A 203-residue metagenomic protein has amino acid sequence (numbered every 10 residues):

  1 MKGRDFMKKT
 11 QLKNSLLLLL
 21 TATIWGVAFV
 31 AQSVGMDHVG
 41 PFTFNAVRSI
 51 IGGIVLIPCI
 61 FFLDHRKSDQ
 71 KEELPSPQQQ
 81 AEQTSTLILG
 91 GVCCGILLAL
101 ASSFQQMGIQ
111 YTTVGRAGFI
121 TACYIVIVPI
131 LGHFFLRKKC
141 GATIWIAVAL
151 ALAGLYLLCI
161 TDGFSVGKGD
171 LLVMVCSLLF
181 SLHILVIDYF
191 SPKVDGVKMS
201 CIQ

Functional and structural regions predicted by a protein language model:
K2-V47, I96, F104, F164-Y189 (+1 more regions): Glycine-/small-residue-enriched transmembrane alpha-helix faces in small-molecule transporters and effluxers
A22, S33, N45-S49, G91 (+4 more regions): Residue-level recognition of transmembrane alpha-helices in multi-pass small-molecule transporters/permeases
T23-I24, A28-F29, I60-T121, L157: Specific transmembrane alpha-helical segments of multi-pass solute transporters/efflux pumps, especially DMT/EamA
G35, F44, R48, G108 (+6 more regions): Hydrophobic/aromatic residues within transmembrane alpha-helices of multi-pass small-molecule transporters
V55-L56, I60-D64, Y124-I146: C-terminal transmembrane-helix exit sites in multi-pass transporters
L56, C140-I160, S177-F180: Hydrophobic transmembrane alpha-helices of multi-pass small-molecule transport proteins
L56-L63, Q105, G132, G154-C159 (+1 more regions): Structural signal for membrane-spanning alpha-helices in multi-pass inner-membrane proteins, emphasizing helix cores
L87-C93, C140-A151, D170-V173, V194-Q203: Cytoplasmic-side transmembrane-helix entry/capping segments in multi-pass membrane proteins
